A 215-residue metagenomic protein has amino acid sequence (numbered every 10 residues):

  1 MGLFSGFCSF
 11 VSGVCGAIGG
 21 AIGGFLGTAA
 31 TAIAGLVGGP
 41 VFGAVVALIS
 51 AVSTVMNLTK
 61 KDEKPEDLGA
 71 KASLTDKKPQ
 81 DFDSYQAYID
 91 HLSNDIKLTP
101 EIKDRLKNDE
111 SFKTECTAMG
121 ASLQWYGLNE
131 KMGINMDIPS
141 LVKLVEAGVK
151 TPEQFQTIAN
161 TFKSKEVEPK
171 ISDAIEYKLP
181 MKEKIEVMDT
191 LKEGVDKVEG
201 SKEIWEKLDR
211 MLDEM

Functional and structural regions predicted by a protein language model:
M1-S5, G23, P40, Q80 (+2 more regions): Short non-domain terminal segments
G2-F10, V14, V187-M215: Alpha-helical oligomerization segments
S5-V11, L26, D83, Q156 (+1 more regions): Compositionally biased, low-structure terminal segments
F7-D62: Membrane-active amphipathic alpha-helices enriched in small hydrophobic residues
C15, I22, L26, A30 (+7 more regions): Generic secondary-structure transition motif, activating predominantly at the C-termini of alpha-helices
T54-I204: Amphipathic, membrane-inserting segments
